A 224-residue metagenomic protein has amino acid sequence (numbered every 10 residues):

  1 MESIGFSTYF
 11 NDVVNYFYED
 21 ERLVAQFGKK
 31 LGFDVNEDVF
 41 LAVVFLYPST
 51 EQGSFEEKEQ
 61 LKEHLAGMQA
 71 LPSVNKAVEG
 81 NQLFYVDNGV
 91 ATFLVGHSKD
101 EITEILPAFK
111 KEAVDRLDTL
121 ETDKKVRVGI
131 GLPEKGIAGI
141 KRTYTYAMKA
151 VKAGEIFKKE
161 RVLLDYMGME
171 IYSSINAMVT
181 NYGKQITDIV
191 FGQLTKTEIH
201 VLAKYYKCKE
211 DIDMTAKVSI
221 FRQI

Functional and structural regions predicted by a protein language model:
G5, Y9, N15-F17, R22-I224: Cytosolic nucleotide-utilizing catalytic cores of signal-transduction proteins
